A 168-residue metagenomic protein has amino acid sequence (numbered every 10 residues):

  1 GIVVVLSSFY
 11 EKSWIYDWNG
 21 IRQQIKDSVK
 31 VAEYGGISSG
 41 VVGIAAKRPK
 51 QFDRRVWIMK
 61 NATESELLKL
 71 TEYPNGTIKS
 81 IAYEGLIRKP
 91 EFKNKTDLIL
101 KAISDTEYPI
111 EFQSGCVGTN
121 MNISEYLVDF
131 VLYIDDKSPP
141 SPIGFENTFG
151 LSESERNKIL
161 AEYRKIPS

Functional and structural regions predicted by a protein language model:
L6-S80, E84-K89, T96-S168: Extended repeat-based scaffolds of very large eukaryotic assembly and lipid-transport proteins
